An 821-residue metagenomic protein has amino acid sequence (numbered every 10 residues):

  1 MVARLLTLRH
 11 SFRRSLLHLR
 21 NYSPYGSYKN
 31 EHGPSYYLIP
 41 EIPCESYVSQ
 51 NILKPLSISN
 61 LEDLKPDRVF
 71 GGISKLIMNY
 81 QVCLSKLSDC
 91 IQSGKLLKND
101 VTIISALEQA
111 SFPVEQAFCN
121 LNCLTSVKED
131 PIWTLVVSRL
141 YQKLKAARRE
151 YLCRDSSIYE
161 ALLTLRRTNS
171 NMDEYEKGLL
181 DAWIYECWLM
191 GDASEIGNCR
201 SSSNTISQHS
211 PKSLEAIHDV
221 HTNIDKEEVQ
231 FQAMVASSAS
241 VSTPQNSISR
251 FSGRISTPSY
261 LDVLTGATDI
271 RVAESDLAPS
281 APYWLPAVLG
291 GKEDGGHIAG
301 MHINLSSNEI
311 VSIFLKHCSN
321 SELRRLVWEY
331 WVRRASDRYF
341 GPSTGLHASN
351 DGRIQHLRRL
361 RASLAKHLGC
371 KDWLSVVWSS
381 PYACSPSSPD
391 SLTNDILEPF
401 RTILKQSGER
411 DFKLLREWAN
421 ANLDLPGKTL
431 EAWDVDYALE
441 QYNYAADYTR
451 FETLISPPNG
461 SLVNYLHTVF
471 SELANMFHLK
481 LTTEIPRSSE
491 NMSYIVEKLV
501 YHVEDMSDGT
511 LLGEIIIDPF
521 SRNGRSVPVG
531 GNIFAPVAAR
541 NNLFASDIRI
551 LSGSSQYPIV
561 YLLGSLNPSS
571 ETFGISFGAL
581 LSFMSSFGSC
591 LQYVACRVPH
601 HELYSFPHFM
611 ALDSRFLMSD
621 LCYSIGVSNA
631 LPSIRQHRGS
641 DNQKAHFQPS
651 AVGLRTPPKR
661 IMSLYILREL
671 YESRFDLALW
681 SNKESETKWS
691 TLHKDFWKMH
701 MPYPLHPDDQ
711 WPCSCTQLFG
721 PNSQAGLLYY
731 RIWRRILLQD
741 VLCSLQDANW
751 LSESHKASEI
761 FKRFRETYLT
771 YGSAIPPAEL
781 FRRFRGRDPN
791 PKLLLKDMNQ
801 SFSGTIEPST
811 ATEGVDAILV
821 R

Functional and structural regions predicted by a protein language model:
M1-Y36: N-terminal mitochondrial targeting presequence
P24-L277, F719-G720, G726, W750-S754: N-terminal helix-rich structural modules
E31-R68, K75, G460, N464 (+7 more regions): C-terminal, non-catalytic "cap/extension" segments appended to globular domains
I52-R68, L121-L140, L162-A216, I303-D351 (+6 more regions): Short His/Asp/Glu-rich catalytic/ion-coordination signatures at enzyme active sites or charged loops
D67, G71-M78, V82-S85, D89 (+29 more regions): A broad, structural surface signal
S88-L96, L124-K128, W331-H347, V376-S385 (+6 more regions): Membrane-interfacial helix termini and the short, flexible loops that connect transmembrane helices in multi-pass
E174-Y175, L179, E215, D219-N304 (+9 more regions): Active-site-proximal, well-structured secondary-structure segments within enzyme catalytic domains
N567-M584: Short pre-active-site segment immediately N-terminal to the catalytic Zn-binding motif
